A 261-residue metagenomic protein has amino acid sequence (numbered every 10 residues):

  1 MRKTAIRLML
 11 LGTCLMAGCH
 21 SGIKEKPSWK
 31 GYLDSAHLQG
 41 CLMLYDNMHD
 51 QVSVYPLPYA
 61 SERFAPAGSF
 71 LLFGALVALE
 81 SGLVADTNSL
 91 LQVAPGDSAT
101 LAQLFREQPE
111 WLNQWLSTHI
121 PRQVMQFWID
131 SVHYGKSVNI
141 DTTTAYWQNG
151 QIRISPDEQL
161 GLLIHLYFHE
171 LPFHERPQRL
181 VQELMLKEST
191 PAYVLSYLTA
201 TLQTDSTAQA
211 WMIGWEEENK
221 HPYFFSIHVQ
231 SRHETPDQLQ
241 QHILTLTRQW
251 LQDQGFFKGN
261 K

Functional and structural regions predicted by a protein language model:
R2-L11: Sec-dependent signal peptide recognition, specifically the positively charged N-region followed immediately by
L11-C19: Hydrophobic h-region of N-terminal signal peptides that target proteins for export in Gram-negative bacteria
C19-A60: Beta-lactamase-like hydrolase cores
H20-G31, A36, T118-P121, Y167-A192 (+1 more regions): Structured C-terminal helix/loop/strand segments within mature extracytoplasmic catalytic/sensor domains
E25, L79-G96, F173-Q178: Short, well-structured active-site flanking segments
R63-D86, L104, F225: Active-site SXXK
D86-Q103, V124, W128-V138: Active-site helix/loop module of the DD-peptidase/beta-lactamase fold, centered on the serine-lysine SxxK catalytic
N113-F168: Mid-domain, small-residue-enriched loop/turn segments at the edges of structured enzyme/sensor domains
